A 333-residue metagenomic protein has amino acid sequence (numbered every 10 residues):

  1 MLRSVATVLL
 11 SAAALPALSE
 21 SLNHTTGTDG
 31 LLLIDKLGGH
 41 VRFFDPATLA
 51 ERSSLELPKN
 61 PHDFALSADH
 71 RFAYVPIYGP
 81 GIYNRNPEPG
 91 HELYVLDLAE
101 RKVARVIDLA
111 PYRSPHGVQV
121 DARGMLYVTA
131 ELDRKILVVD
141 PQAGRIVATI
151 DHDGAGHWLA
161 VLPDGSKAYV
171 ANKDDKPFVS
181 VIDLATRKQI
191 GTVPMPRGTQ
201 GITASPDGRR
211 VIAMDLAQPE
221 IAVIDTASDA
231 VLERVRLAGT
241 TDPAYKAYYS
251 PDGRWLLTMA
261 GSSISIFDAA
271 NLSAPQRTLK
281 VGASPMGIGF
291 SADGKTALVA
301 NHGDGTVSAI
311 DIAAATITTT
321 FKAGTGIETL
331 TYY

Functional and structural regions predicted by a protein language model:
M1-A6: Bacterial N-terminal signal peptides that target proteins for export
A12, P16-Y333: Predominantly soluble domains enriched in secretory-pathway, periplasmic, or organellar proteins
